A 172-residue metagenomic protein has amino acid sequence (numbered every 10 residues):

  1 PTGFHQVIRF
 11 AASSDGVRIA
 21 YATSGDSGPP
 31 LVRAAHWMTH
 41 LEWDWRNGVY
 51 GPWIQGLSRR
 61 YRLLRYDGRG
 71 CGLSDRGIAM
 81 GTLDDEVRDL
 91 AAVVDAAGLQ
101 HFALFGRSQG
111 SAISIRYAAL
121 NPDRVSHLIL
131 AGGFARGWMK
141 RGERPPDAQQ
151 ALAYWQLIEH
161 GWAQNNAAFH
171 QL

Functional and structural regions predicted by a protein language model:
P1-R9: A domain-start/cap signature at the N-terminus of enzymes
F10-D75: Conserved HGGG/HGGXW glycine-rich cap/lid loop of the alpha/beta-hydrolase fold
D44-W45, G77, M139-R144: Short aromatic-enriched loop/helix-cap "lid" or pocket-rim segments at secondary-structure transitions that line
Y50, I54, L83, V87-L90 (+1 more regions): Amphipathic alpha-helical segments in well-structured domains
D84-F102: Conserved acidic catalytic loop of the alpha/beta-hydrolase fold
Q100-M139: Conserved hydrolase catalytic core segment
A131-L172: Helix-rich cap/lid subdomain of alpha/beta-hydrolase
